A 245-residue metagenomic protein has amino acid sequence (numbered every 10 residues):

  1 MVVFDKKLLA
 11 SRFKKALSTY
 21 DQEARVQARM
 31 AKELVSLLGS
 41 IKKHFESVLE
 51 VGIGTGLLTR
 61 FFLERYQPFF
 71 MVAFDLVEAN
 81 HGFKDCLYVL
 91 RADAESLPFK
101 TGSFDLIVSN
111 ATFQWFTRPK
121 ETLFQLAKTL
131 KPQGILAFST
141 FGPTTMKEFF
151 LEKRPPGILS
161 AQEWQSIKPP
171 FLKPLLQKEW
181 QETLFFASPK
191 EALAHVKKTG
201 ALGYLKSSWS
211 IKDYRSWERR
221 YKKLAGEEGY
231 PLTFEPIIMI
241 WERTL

Functional and structural regions predicted by a protein language model:
M1-S18: N-terminal, positively charged/glycine-rich alpha-helical extensions of SAM-dependent methyltransferases
E23-V26, T55-L57, L159, K178-L245: Conserved Class I S-adenosyl-L-methionine
R25-H44: Conserved alpha-helix/loop element of class I SAM-dependent methyltransferases that forms part of the SAM/SAH-binding
L49-L97: Class I SAM-dependent methyltransferase SAM/SAH-binding core
E95-I107: A short acidic, Gly/Pro-enriched loop at the edge of an enzyme's catalytic core that lines a small-molecule cofactor
L106-R118: A short SAM/SAH-binding and catalytic strip from SAM-dependent methyltransferases
K120-I135: A short glycine-rich, Lys/Arg-flanked "PGG" loop and its adjoining helix->strand segment in the class I
Q133-E191, L202-I211: Conserved catalytic/acceptor-binding region of the Class I
